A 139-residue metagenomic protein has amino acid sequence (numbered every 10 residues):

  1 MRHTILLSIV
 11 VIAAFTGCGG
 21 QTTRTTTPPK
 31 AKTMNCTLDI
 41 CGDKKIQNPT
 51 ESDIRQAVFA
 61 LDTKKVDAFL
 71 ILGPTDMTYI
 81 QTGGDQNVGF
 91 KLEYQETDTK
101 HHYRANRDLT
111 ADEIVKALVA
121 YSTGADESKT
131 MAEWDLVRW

Functional and structural regions predicted by a protein language model:
M1-T4: Positively charged n-region of N-terminal signal peptides that target proteins for export
L6-I12: Hydrophobic helical h-region of N-terminal Sec-dependent signal peptides in bacterial secretory/periplasmic proteins
A14-G17: C-terminal motif of bacterial Sec signal peptides marking the signal peptidase cleavage site
G19-Q21: Bacterial signal peptide processing site
T27-G73: Negatively charged, low-complexity tracts enriched in Asp/Glu with abundant Ser/Thr
T63-M77, D126-W139: Short glycine-rich, low-complexity/disordered patches
Y79-L109: Intrinsically disordered, low-complexity regulatory segments enriched in Ser/Thr/Pro and charged residues
R104-W139: Mixed-charge, Lys/Arg-enriched low-complexity segments
